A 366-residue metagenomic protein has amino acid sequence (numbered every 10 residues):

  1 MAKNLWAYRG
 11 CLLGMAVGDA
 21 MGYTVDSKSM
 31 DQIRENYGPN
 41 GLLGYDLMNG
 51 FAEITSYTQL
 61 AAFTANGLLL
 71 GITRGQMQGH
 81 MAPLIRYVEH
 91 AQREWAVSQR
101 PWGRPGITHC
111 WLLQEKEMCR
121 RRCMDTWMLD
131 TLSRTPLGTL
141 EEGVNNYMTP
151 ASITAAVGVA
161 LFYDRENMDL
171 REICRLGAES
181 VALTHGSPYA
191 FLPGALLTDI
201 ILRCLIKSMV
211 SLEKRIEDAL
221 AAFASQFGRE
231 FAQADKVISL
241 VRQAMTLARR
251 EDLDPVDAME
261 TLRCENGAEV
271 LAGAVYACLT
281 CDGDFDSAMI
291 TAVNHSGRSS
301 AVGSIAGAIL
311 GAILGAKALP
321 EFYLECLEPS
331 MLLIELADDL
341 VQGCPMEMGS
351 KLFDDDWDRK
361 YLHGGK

Functional and structural regions predicted by a protein language model:
M1-K366: Structured, active/binding-site neighborhoods that engage oxygen-rich ligands
